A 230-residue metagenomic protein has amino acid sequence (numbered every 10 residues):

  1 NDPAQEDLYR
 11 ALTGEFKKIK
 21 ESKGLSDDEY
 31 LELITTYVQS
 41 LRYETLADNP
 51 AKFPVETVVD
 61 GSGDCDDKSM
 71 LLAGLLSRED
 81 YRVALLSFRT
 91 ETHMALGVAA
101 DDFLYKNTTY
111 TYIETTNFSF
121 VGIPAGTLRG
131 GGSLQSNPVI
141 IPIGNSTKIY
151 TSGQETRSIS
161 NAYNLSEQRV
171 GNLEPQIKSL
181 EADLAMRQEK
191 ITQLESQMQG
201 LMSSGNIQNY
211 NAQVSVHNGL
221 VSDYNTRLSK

Functional and structural regions predicted by a protein language model:
N1-K230: A structural boundary/capping signal
